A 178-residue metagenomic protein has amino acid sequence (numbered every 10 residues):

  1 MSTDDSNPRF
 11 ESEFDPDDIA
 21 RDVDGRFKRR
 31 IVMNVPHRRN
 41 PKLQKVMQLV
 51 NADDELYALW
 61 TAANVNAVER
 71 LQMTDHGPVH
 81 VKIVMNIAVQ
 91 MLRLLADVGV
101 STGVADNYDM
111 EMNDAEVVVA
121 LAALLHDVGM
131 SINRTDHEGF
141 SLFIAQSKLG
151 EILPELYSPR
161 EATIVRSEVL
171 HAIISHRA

Functional and structural regions predicted by a protein language model:
M1: Active-site or metal-binding loop neighborhoods of secreted/extracellular toxin and effector enzymes
D4-D136: Acidic/His-rich, divalent-metal-binding segments that scaffold phosphate/diphosphate chemistry
A96-D97, I144-A145, L149, I164-V165 (+1 more regions): Serine-dependent carboxylesterase/thioesterase catalytic core of lipase-like alpha/beta-hydrolase/SGNH enzymes
A105-M110, Y157-A178: Histidine/acidic-rich helix-loop-helix segments that form or flank divalent-metal centers in metalloenzyme catalytic
L125, L142-Q146, L170, I174: Short, well-ordered alpha-helical packing segments
R134-K148: Post-HEXXH active-site segment of zinc metalloproteases
K148-R160: Post-HExxH zinc-binding segment in Zn-dependent metallohydrolases
